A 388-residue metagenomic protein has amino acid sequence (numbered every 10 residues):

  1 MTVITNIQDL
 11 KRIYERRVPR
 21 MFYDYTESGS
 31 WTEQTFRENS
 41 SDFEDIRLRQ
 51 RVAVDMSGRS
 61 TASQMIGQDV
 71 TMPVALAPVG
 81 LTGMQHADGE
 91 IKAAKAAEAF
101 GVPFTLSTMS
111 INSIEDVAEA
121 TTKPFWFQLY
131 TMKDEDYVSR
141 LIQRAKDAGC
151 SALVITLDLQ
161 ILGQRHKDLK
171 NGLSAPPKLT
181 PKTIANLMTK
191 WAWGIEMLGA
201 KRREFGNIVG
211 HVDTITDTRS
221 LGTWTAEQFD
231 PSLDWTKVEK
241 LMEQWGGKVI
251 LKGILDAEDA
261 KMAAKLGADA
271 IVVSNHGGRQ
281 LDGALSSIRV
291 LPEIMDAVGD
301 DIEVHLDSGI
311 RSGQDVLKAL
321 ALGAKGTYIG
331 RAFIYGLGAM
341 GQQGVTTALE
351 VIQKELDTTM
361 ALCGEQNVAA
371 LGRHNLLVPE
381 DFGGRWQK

Functional and structural regions predicted by a protein language model:
M1-E44, R289-D307, R311-K388: Alpha/beta catalytic cores of nucleotide-metabolism and tRNA/nucleoside-modifying enzymes
M1-G67, P176-L233, A369-L371, L377-K388: An N-cap/entry alpha-helix motif that binds or orients negatively charged groups
S30-W31, T108-N112, K133, L255 (+1 more regions): Short beta->alpha linker loops
R47, A62-Q64, P73-A77, P103-S107 (+2 more regions): Short, conserved beta-strand segments within well-ordered enzyme catalytic domains that often line or immediately flank
V70-M109, I114: Glycine-rich active-site/cofactor-binding loop and its immediate structural neighborhood
V74-L81, P124-Y130, R219-W224: Short, basic, glycine/proline-bearing loop/turn elements
L81, K95, A120, D136-L306 (+3 more regions): Alpha/beta enzyme core
A99-A120, P124-V138: A gly/proline- and charged-residue-enriched helix-loop-helix capping module
